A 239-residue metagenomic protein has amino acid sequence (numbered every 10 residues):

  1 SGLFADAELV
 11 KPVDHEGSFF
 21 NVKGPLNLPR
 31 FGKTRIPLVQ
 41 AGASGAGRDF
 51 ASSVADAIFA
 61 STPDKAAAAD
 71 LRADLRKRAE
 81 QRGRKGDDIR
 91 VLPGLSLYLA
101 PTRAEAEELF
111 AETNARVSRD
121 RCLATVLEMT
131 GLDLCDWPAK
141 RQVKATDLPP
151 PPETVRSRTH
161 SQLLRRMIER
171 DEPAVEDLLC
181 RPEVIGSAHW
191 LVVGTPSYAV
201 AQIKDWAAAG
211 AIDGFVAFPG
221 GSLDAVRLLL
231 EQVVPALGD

Functional and structural regions predicted by a protein language model:
S1-G32, A66-D70, K77-A207, G238-D239: An alpha-helical appendage that flanks or caps ligand/catalytic pockets
R35, F50, A201-K204, F218-G221: Active-site and adjacent substrate-binding regions of carbohydrate-active enzymes
L38, A51, A106, W206 (+2 more regions): Conserved, mostly hydrophobic/aromatic
L38-A41, A57-A60, I89-L95, F215-A217: Hydrophobic faces of well-ordered beta-strands that scaffold small-molecule active sites in alpha/beta enzyme cores
G47-F50, P101-T102: Short helix/loop capping segments that flank catalytic or ligand/cofactor-binding pockets
S52-D64: A conserved active-site cap/scaffold subdomain adjacent to cofactor or substrate pockets
T62-K65, F218-V226: Glycine-rich, proline-tolerant flexible connector loops at the mouths of alpha/beta enzymes
D70-R76, L223-G238: C-terminal helical cap(s) of enzyme catalytic domains, especially alpha/beta-barrels
